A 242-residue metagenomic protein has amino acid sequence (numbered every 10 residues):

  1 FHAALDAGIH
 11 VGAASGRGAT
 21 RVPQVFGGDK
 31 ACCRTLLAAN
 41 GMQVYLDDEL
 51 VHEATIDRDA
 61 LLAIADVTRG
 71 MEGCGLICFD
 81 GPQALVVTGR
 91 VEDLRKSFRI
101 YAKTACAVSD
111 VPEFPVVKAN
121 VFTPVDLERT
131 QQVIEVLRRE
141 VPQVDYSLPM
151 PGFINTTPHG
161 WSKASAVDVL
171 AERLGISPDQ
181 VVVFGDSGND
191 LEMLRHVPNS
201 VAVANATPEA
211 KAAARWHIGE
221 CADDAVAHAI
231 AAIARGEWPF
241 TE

Functional and structural regions predicted by a protein language model:
F1-D93: Active-site phosphate-binding/coordination module
A4, S15, A119, L194 (+2 more regions): Residue-level signal for inorganic ion chemistry
G12, L37, V182-F184, V201 (+1 more regions): Hydrophobic/aromatic beta-strand patches that form the interior of the parallel beta-sheet core in alpha/beta enzyme
A19, N189, P208: Conserved Rossmann-like nucleotide-cofactor binding loop
P23-G27, E49-L50, I134, R195-H196 (+1 more regions): Short amphipathic alpha-helical segments
A31-C32, N40, E140-P142, H196-V197 (+1 more regions): Short, structured coil segments at secondary-structure junctions
V67, M71-F184, G188-H196, N205: Conserved acidic, metal-coordinating active-site core of Asp-based, Mg2+-dependent phosphoryl-transfer enzymes
H196, S200-E242: Asp-based, Mg2+/Mn2+-dependent phosphohydrolase catalytic module
